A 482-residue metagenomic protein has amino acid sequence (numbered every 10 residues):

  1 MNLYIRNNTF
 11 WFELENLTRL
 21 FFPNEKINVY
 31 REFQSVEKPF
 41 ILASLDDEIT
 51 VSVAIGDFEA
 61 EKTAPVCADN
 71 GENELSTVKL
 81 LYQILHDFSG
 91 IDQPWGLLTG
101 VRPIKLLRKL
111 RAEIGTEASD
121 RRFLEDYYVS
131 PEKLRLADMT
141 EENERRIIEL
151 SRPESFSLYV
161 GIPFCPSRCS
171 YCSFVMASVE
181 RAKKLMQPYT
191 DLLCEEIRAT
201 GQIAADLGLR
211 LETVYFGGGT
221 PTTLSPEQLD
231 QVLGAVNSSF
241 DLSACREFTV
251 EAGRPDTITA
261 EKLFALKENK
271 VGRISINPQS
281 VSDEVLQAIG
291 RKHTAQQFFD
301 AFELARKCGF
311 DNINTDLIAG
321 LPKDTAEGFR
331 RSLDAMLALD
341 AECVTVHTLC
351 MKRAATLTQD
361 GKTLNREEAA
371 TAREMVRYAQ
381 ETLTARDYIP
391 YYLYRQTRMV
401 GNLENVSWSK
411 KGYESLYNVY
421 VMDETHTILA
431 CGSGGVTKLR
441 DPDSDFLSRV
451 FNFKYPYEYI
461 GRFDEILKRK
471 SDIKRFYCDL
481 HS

Functional and structural regions predicted by a protein language model:
M1-T116, D126, I147, L193 (+1 more regions): Radical SAM enzyme core and accessory elements
I27-E37, A354-C431: A C-terminal junction/extension of Radical SAM enzymes
V51-V53, V160, I276: Short beta-strand motif preference
F88-D92, A112-L158, L207: N-terminal [4Fe-4S]-dependent radical SAM core
S155-T190: Canonical Radical SAM [4Fe-4S] cluster-binding loop centered on the CxxxCxxC motif and its immediate flanking residues
G161, S275, V344-T348, V419 (+1 more regions): Beta-strand scaffold of nucleotide-dependent catalytic cores
M176-Y378: Conserved non-cysteine loop/helix-boundary elements of the Radical SAM core domain that shape
L209-R210, V214-G218, Q228, M399-N405 (+1 more regions): Amphipathic, soluble alpha/beta structural segments
